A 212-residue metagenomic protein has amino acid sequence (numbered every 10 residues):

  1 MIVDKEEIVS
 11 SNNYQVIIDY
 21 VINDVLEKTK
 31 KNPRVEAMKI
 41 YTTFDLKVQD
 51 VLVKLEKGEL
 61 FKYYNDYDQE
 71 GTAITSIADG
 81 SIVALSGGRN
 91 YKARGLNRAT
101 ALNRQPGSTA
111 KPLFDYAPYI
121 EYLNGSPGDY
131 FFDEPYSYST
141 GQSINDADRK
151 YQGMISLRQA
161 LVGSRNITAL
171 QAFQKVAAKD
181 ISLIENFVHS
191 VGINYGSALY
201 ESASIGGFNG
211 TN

Functional and structural regions predicted by a protein language model:
M1-T43, S202-S204: Non-catalytic, structured segments within soluble enzyme domains
E7-V9, N124-I184, Y200: Conserved catalytic neighborhood of penicillin-recognizing serine enzymes
D45-S76, R158-V162, Q171-A177: Beta-lactamase-like hydrolase cores
L52, G80, R104-D133, A160: Active-site SXXK
N65-A93: A short, well-structured edge-of-sheet supersecondary motif
S86, I193-N212: Active-site-proximal helix/loop microenvironment of the serine DD-peptidase/beta-lactamase transpeptidase fold
N90-L102: A short, polar/charged loop-to-alpha-helix boundary motif
K179-Y195: Short, charged, amphipathic alpha-helices and their helix-cap/turn boundaries
